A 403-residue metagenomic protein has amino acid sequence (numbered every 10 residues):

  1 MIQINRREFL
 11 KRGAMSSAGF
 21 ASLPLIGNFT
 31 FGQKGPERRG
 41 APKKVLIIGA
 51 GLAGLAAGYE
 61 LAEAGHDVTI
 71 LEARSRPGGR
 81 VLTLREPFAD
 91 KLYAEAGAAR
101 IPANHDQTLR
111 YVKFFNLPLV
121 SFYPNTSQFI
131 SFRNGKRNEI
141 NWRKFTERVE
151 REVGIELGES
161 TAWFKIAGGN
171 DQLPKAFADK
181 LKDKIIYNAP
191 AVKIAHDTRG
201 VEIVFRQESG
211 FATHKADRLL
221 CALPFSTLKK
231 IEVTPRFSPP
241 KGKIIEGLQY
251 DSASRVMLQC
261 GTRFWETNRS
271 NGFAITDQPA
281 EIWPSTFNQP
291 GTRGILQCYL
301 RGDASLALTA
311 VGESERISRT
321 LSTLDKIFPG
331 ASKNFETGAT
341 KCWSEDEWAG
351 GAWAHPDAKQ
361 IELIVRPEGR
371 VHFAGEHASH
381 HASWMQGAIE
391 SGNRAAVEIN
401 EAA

Functional and structural regions predicted by a protein language model:
I2, E8-G32: N-terminal export signals
R12, A56, A64, R137-K144 (+6 more regions): Conserved flavin/dinucleotide-binding core of flavoenzymes
K44-I70: N-terminal Rossmann-like FAD-binding beta1-loop-alpha1 element of flavoenzymes
I48, H214-S226: Short hydrophobic core segments
A62-L84: Glycine-rich FAD pyrophosphate-binding loop
G79-A162: Active-site-adjacent segment of FAD-dependent monooxygenases/related oxidoreductases
Y187-V201: A conserved short coil-to-beta-strand element within the FAD-binding core of flavoproteins
C221-F237: Flavin (primarily FAD) binding-site architecture
